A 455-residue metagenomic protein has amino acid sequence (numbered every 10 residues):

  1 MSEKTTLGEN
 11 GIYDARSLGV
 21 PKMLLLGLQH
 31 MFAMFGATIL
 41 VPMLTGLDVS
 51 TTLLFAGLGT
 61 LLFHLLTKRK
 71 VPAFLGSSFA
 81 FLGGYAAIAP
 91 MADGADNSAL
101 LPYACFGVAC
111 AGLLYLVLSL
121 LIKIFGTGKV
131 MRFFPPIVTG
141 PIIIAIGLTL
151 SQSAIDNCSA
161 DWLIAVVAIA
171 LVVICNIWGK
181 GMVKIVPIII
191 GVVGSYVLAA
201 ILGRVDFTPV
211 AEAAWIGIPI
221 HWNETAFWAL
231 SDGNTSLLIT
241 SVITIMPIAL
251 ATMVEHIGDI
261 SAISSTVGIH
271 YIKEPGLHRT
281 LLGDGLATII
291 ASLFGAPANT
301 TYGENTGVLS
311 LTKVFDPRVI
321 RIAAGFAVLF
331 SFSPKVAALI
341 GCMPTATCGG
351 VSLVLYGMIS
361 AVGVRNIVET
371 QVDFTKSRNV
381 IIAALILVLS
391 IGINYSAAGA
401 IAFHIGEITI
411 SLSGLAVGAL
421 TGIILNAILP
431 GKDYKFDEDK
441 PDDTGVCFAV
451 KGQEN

Functional and structural regions predicted by a protein language model:
M1-L25, F207-A229, S265-I272, I428-N455: Intrinsically disordered, low-complexity non-transmembrane regions of multi-pass membrane transporters
M1-L75, A80-S98: N-terminal signal-anchor module of multipass membrane proteins
T6-G8, F35-T38, A168-C175, V186 (+4 more regions): Juxtamembrane interface elements at the cytosolic ends of transmembrane helices in multi-pass membrane proteins
N10-P21, M43-H64, K70, T244-P317: Membrane-embedded helical hairpins/re-entrant loop segments and their flanking transmembrane helices within multi-pass
P21-A37, I164-A168, V186-P187, P219-D259 (+1 more regions): Hydrophobic, membrane-embedded alpha-helices of multi-pass small-molecule transporters
L47-T52, R69-L82, V130-T139, K184-I190 (+3 more regions): Short, non-helical or kinked segments that cap or interrupt transmembrane helices
A86-A92, N176, N305-I320, F326-F330: Interfacial segments of multi-pass membrane proteins
L100-P209, A324-E438: Membrane-embedded alpha-helical modules
